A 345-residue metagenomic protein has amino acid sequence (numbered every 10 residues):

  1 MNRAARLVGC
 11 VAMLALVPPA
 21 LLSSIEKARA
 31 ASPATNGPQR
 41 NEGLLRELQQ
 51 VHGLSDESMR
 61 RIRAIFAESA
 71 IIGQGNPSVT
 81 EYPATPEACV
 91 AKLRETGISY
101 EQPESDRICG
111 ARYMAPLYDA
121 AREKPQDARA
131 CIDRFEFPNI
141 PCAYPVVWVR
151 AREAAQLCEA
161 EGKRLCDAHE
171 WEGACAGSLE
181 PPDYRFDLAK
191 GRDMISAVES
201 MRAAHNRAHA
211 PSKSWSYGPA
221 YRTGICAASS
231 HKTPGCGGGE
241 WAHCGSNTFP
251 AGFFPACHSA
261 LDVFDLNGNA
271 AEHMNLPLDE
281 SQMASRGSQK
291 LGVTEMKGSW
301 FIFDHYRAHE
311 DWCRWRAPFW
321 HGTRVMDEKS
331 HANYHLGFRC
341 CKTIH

Functional and structural regions predicted by a protein language model:
M1-V11: Bacterial N-terminal signal peptides that target proteins for export
G9-A20: Bacterial N-terminal signal peptides
E26-L48, S58-R60, P145-A155, E159-R164 (+3 more regions): Disulfide-stabilized, aromatic/cysteine-rich ligand-recognition loop
V51-S55, M59-H169, C175, G268: A short glycine-rich, aromatic-capped structural motif
I108-G110, Y118-D127, C131, L157-C158 (+6 more regions): Extracellular/periplasmic catalytic domains that process cell-envelope and extracellular macromolecules
E136-F137, L276-L278, H345: Acidic glycine-/aspartate-rich tracts in secreted/extracellular proteins
P138-E153, A227-G238, W312-R314: Short, polar loop/linker segments at the starts of domains and inter-domain junctions
R164-R307, D311-W312: Functional-site microenvironments in short loops/helix caps that host divalent-cation chemistry
